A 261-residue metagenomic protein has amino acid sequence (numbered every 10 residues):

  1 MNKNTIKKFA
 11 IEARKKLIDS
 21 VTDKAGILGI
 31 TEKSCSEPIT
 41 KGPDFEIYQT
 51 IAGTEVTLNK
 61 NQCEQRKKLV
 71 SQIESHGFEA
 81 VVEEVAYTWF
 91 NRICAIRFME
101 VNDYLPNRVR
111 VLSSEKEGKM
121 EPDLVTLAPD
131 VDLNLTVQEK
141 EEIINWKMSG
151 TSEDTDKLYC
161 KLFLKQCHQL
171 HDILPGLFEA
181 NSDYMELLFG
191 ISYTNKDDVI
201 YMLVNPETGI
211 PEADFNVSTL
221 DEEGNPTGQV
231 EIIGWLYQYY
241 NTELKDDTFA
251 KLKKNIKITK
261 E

Functional and structural regions predicted by a protein language model:
M1-E261: Preference for the N-terminal adenyl/adenosyl cofactor-binding alpha/beta module
